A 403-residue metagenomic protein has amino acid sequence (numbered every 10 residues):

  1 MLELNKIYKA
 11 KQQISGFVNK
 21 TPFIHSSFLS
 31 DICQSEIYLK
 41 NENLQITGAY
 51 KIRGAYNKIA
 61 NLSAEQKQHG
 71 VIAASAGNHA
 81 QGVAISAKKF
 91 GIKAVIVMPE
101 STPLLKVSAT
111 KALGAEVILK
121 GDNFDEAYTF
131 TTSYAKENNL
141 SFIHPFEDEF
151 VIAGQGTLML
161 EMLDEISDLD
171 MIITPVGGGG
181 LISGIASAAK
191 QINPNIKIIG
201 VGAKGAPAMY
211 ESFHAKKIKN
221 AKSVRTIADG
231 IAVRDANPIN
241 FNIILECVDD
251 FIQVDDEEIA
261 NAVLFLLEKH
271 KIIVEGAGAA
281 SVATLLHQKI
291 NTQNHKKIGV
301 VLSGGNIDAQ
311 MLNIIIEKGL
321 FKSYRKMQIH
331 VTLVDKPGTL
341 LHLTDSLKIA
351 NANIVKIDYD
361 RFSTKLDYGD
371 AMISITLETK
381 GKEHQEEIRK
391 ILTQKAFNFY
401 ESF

Functional and structural regions predicted by a protein language model:
M1-F403: PLP-dependent amino-acid enzyme catalytic core
